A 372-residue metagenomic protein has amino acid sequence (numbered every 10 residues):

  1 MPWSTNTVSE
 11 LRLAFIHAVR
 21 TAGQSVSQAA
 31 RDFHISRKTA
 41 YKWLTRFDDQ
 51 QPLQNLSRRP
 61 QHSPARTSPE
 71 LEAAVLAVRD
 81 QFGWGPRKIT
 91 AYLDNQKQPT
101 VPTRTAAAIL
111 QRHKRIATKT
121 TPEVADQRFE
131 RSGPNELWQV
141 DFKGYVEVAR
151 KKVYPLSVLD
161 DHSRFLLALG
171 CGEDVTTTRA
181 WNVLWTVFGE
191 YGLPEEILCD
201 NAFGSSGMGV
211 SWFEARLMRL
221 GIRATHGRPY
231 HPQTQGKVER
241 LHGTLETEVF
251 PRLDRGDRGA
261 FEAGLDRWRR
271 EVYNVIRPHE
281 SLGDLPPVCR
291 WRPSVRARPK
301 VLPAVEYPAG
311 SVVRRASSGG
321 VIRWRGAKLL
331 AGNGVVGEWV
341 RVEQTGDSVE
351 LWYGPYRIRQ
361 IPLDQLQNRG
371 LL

Functional and structural regions predicted by a protein language model:
M1-A14, P60-P69: Short, Lys/Arg-enriched anionic-surface-contact patches
T7-Q24, E72-G83: Short, amphipathic alpha-helical "recognition" segments used to contact nucleic acids or chromatin
S27-F33, I89: Short alpha-helical "recognition helix" segments of helix-turn-helix
Y41-K42: Base-recognition residues in the alpha-helical recognition helix of bacterial helix-turn-helix
T45, Q51-V146, V288-V295: Basic, flexible linker segments flanking DNA-binding modules in nucleic acid-interacting mobile-element proteins
T100, R128, S132-Q139, G144-P155 (+2 more regions): RNase H-like DDE/DDD metal-dependent nuclease/strand-transfer catalytic core used by mobile genetic elements
T118-G133, F142, E173, V321 (+2 more regions): Residue-level recognition of single "structural anchor" positions that define or cap local secondary structure
N274-L372: C-terminal, beta-rich DNA-binding module of retroviral/retroelements integrases
